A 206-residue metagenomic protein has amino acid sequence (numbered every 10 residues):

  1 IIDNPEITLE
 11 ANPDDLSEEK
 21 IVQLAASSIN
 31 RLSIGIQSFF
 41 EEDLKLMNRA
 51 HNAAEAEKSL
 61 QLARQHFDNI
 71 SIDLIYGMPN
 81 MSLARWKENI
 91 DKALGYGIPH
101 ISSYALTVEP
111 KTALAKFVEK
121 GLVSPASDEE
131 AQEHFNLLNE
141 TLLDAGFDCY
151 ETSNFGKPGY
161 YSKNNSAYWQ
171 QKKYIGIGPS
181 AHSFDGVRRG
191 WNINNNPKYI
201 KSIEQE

Functional and structural regions predicted by a protein language model:
I1-E206: C-terminal scaffold of the Radical SAM
